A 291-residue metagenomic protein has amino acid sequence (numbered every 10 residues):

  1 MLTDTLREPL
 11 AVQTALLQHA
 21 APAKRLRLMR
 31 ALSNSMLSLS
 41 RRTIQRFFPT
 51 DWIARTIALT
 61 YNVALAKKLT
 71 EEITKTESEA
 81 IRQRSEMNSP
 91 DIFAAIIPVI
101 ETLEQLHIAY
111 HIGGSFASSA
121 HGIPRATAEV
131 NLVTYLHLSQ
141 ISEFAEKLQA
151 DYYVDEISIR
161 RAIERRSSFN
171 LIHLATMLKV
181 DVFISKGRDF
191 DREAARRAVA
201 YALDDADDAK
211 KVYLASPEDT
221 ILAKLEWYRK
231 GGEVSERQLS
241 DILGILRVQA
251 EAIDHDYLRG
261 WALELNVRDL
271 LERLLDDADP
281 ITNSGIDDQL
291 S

Functional and structural regions predicted by a protein language model:
M1-S85: N-terminus-biased detector of the onset of the functional/mature region
L69-S291: Compositionally biased terminal segments of proteins
